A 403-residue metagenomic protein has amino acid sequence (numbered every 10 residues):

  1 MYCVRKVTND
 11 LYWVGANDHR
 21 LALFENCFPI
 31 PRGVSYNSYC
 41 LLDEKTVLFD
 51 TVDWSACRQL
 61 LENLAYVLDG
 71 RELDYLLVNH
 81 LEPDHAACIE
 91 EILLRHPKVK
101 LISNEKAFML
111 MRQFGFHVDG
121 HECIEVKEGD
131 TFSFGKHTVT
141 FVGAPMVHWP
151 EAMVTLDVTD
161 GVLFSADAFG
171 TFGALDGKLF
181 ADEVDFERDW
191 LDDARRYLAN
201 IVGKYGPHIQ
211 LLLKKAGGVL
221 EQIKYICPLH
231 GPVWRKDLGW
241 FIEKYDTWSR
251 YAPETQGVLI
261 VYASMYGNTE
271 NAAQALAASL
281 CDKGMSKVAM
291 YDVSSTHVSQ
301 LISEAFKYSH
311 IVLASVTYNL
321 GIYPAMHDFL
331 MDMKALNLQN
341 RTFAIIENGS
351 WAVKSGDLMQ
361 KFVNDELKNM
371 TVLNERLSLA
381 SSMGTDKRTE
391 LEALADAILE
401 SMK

Functional and structural regions predicted by a protein language model:
V4-Y66, V154-D157, G161-S165, T269: Conserved beta-strand hairpin/beta-sheet module of binuclear metal-dependent hydrolase folds, prominently
R5-N9, S103-A152, L211: Metallo-beta-lactamase
E44, S55-I102: Active-site metal-binding motif and surrounding structural segment of the metallo-beta-lactamase
K45-V47, Y75, H137, G161-F164 (+4 more regions): Structural motif
F49-T51, L73-L81, L101-N104, L163-D167 (+1 more regions): Active-site neighborhood of phospho(di)ester-bond hydrolases with catalytic His/Asp-centered motifs
C88, T296-L301: Short acidic active-site motifs
H148-A152, D160, A168-K204, W248-E254: Active-site-proximal loop/helix segment associated with metal-binding centers of metalloenzymes
L175, F186-I226, G231-V233, A275-Y291 (+1 more regions): FMN-binding flavodoxin-like domain, especially the glycine-rich phosphate-binding loop
